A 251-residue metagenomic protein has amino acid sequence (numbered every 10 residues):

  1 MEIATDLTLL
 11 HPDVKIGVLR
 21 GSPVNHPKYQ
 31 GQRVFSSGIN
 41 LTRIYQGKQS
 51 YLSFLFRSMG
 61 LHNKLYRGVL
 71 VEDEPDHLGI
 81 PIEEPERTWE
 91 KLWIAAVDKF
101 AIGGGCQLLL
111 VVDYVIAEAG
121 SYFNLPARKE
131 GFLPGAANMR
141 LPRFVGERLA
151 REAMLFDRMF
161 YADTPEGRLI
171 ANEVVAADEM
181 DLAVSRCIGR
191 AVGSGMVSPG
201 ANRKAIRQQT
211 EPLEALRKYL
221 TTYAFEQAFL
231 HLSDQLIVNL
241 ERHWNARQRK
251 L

Functional and structural regions predicted by a protein language model:
M1, L19, L108-L109, P165 (+1 more regions): Hydrophobic alpha-helical segments that mediate membrane insertion or helix-helix packing
M1-D76, P81, T88, I94 (+4 more regions): A structural preference for short, pocket-lining loop segments at secondary-structure junctions
P12-K15, S22-K28, Q32, R43 (+6 more regions): C-terminal alpha-helix plus adjacent terminal tail
I44-K48, N63-L65, Y122-N124, R143-G146 (+4 more regions): Short, surface-exposed, polar/charged, turn-prone segments marking secondary-structure boundaries
K48, M154, L169, I206 (+1 more regions): A general structural motif at alpha-helix termini
G68-K91, L149-L155, E173, Q209-L216 (+2 more regions): A short, terminal or domain-edge coil/loop segment
E83-M196: Crotonase-fold acyl-CoA enzyme core
